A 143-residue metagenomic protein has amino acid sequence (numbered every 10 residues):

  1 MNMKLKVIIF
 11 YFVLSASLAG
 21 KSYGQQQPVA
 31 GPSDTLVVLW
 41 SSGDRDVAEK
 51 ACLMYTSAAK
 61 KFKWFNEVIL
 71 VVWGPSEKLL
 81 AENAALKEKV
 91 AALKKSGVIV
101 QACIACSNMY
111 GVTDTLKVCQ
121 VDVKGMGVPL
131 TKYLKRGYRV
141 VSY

Functional and structural regions predicted by a protein language model:
M1-I9: Bacterial N-terminal signal peptides that target proteins for export
I9-S17: Bacterial N-terminal signal peptides
G20-G24: Boundary at the C-terminal end of the N-terminal hydrophobic targeting segment
V37-C52, S76-A81: Short, glycine-rich nucleotide/cofactor-binding loops
E49-F62: Histidine-anchored nucleotide/phosphate-binding helix
T56, E67-G74, V100-C106: Short internal beta-strands
A85-T113: A glycine-rich helix N-cap at a beta->alpha junction
Q101, G111, K117-K132, Y138-R139: A short aromatic-anchored loop/beta-hairpin motif
